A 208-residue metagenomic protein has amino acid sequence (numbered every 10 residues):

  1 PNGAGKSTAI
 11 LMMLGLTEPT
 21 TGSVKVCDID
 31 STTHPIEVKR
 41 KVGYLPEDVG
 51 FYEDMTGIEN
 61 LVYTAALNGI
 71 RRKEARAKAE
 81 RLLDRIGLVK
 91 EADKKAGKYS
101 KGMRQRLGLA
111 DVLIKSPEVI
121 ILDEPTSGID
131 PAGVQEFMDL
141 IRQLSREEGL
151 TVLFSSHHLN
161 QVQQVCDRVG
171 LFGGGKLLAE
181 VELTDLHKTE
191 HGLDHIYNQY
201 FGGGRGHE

Functional and structural regions predicted by a protein language model:
G22-D30, E37-V38: Conserved ABC transporter NBD signature motif
V62, A66, K73-E91: Conserved ABC ATPase "signature" region
S116: Conserved catalytic motifs of ABC-family nucleotide-binding domains
I120-D123: Catalytic Walker B motif of ABC-type/P-loop ATPase nucleotide-binding domains
Q135-E147: Helical segment within the ABC ATPase nucleotide-binding domain
